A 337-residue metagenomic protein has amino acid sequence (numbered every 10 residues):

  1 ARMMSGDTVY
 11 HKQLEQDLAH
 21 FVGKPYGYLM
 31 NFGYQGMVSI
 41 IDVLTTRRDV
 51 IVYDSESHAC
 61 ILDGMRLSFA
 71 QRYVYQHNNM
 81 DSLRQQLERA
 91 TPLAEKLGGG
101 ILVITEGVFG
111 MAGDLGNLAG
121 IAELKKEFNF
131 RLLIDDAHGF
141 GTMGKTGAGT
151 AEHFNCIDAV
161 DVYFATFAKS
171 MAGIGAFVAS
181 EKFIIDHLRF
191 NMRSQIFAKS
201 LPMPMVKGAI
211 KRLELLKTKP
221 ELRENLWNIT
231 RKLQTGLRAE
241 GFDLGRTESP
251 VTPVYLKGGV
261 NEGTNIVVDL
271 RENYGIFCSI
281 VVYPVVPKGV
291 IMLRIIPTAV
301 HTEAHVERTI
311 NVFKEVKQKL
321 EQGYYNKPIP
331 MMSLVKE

Functional and structural regions predicted by a protein language model:
A1-F32, T230: Conserved N-terminal alpha-helix of the aminotransferase class I/II PLP-enzyme fold
M4, N273-R294, G323-P328: Conserved PLP cofactor-binding pocket of PLP-dependent enzymes
N31-Y34, V52-F69: Substrate-binding/gating loop at the entrance of the active-site cleft, primarily in PLP-dependent aminotransferase-like
I40-A59, M80: Conserved PLP-anchoring active-site segment centered on the Schiff-base-forming lysine
Y73, H77-I134: Active-site phosphate-binding strand-loop segment of PLP-dependent enzymes
F128-N129, G149-F167, D186, F190: Conserved active-site segment immediately N-terminal to the catalytic lysine that forms the internal aldimine
V162-F164, M171-R223: Conserved core segment of the aminotransferase class I/II
R223-Q234, A239-Y274, P287-V290, P297-A299 (+2 more regions): Conserved PLP-binding catalytic core of the aspartate aminotransferase-like
